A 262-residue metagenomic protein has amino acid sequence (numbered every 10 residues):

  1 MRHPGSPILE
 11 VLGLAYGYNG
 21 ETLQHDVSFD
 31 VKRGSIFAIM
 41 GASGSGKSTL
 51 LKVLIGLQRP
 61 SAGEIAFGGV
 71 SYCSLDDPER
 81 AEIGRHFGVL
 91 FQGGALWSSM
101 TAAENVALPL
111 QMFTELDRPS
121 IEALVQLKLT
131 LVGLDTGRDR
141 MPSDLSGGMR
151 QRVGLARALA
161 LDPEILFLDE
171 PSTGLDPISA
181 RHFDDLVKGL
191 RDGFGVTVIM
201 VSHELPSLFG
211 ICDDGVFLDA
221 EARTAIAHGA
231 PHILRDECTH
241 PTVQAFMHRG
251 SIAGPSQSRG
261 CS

Functional and structural regions predicted by a protein language model:
M40-A42: The feature captures the beta-strand-to-loop junction immediately N-terminal to the Walker
I55: Helix-to-loop junction immediately C-terminal to a conserved catalytic motif
G63-S71: Conserved ABC transporter NBD signature motif
S71, P119-T136: Conserved ABC ATPase "signature" region
M141-L145, M149: Conserved ABC ATPase signature
A160-E164: A short, proline-enriched helix->beta-strand linker immediately N-terminal to the Walker B motif in ABC-type P-loop
L166-D169: Catalytic Walker B motif of ABC-type/P-loop ATPase nucleotide-binding domains
